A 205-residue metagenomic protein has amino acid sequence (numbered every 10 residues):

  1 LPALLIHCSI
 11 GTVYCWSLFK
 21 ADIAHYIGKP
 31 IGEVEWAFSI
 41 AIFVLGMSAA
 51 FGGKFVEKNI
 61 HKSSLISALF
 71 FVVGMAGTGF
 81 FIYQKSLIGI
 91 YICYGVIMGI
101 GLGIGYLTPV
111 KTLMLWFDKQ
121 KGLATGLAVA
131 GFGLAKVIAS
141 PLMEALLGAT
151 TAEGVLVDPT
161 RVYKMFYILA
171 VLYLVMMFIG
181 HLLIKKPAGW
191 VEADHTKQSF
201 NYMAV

Functional and structural regions predicted by a protein language model:
L1-C15: Pair of pore-lining "gating" transmembrane helices in MFS-fold secondary transporters
C15-M47: Extracellular/periplasmic helix-loop-helix junction of adjacent transmembrane segments in MFS-like secondary
I23, G95, L102-D118, A124-T125: Intracellular juxtamembrane helix-capping segments at the cytosolic ends of symmetry-related transmembrane helices
S48-I60: Helix-to-loop junctions at the C-terminal end of transmembrane segments in multipass secondary transporters
L69-Q84: C-terminal ends and interior cores of transmembrane alpha-helices in multi-pass membrane transporters/permeases
G74, L87-I104: Hydrophobic core of transmembrane alpha-helices in multi-pass small-molecule transporters, especially MFS/SLC-type
L102, F117-G148: Glycine-rich segments within core transmembrane alpha-helices of 12-TM secondary carriers
A170-T196: C-terminal membrane-cytosol helix-exit motif in multi-pass small-molecule transporters
